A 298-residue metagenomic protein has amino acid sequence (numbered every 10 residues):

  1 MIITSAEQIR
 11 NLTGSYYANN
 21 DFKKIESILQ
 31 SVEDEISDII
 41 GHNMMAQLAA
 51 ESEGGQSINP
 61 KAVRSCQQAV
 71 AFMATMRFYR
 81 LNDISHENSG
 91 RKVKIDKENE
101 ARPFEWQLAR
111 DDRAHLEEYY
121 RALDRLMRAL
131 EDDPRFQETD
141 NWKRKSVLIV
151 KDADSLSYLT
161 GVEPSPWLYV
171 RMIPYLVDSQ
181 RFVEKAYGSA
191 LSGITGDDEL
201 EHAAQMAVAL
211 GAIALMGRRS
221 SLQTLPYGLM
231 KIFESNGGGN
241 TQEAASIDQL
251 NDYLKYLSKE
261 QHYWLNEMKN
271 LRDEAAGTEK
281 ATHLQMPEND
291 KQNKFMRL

Functional and structural regions predicted by a protein language model:
M1-Q68, R77-A209, L215-L298: Conserved short "hinge" loops at termini or chain/domain junctions
